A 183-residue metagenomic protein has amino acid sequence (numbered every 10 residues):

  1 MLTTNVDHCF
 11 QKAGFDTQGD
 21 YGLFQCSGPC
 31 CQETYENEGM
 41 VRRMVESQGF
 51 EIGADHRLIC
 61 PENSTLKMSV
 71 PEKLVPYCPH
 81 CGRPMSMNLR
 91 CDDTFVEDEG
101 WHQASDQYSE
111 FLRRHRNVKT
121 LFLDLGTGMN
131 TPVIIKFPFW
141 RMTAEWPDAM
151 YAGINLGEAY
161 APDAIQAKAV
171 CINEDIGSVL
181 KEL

Functional and structural regions predicted by a protein language model:
M1-L183: Conserved catalytic alpha/beta core of Sir2/sirtuin-type deacylases, generalized to analogous enzyme cores that bind
